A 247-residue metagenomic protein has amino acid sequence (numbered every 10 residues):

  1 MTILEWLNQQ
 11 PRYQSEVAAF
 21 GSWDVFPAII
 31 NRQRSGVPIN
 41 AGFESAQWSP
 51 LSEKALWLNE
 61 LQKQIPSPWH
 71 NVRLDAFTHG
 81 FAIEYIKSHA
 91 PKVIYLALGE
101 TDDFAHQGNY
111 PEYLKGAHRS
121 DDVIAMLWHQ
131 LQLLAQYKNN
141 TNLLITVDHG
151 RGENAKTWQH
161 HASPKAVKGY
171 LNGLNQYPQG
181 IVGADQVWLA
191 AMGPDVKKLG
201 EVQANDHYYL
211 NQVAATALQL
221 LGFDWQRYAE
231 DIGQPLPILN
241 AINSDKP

Functional and structural regions predicted by a protein language model:
M1-S88, V213-T216, D231-L239: Active-site-proximal alpha/beta segments of enzymes that process anionic O-linked groups
L7, K92-G99, G116-A117, I124 (+3 more regions): Beta-strand elements within well-structured catalytic alpha/beta cores of enzymes that handle phosphate/sulfate esters
Q10-V17, S88-I94, Q136-L143, D185-V187 (+1 more regions): Loop/turn elements at helix/coil->beta-strand transitions in domains of secreted/extracellular proteins
W23-P27, E100-F104, D148-E153, P194-K197: Solvent-exposed loop/turn segments at secondary-structure junctions within structured extracellular/periplasmic domains
R32-R34, G80-M126: Active-site His/acidic residue clusters
S120-Y170: Metal-dependent active-site segment of extracytoplasmic phospho-/sulfohydrolases and closely related
V167-L221: Substrate-binding rim/cap in mid-to-C-terminal beta-strand-loop elements of soluble/periplasmic
Y208, F223-P247: Polar, surface-exposed loop/tail segments that function as active-site lids or cofactor/substrate-recognition elements
